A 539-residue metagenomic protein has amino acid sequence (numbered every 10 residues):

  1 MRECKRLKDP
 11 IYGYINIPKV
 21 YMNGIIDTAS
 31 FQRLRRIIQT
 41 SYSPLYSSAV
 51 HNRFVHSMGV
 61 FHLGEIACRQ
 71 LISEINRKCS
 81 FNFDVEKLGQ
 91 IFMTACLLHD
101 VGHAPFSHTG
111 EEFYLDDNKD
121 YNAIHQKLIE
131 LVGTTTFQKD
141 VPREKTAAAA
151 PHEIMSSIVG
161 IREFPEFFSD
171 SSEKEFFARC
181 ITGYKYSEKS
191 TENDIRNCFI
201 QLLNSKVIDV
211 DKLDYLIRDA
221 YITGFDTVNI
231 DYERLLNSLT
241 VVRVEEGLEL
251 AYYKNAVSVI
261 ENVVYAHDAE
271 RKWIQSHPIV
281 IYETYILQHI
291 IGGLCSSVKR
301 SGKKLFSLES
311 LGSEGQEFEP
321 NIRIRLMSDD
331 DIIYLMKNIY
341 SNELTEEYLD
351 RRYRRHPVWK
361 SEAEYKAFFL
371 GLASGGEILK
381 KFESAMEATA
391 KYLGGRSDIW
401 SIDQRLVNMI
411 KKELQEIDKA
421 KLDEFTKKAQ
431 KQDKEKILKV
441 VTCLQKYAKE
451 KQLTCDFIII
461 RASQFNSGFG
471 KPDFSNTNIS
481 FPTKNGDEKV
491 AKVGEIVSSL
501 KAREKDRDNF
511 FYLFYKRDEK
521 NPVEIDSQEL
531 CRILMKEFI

Functional and structural regions predicted by a protein language model:
M1-M93, H103-I539: Histidine-centered, transition-metal-coordinating active-site segments
